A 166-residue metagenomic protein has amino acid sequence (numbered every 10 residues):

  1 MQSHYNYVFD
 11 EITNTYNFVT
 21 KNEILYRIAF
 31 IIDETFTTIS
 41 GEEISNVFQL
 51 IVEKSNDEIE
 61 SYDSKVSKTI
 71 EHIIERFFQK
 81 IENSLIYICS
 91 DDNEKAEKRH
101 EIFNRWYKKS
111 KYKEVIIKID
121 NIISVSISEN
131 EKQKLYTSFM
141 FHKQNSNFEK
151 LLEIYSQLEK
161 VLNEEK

Functional and structural regions predicted by a protein language model:
M1-K166: Non-catalytic substrate-recognition and accessory regions of acyl/acetyltransferase enzymes
